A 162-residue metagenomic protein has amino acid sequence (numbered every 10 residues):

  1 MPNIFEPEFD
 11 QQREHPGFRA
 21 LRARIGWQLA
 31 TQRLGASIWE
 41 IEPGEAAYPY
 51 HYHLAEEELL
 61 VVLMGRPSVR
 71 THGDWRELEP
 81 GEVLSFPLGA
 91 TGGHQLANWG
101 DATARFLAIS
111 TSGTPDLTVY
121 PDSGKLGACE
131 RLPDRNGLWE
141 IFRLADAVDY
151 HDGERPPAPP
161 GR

Functional and structural regions predicted by a protein language model:
M1-R33, V119-R162: A short, N-terminal "cap"/entry segment at the start of jelly-roll beta-barrel domains of the cupin/DSBH fold
A20-R22, S37-H53, T91: Conserved short histidine dyad/triad with adjacent acidic residue
I38-E42, Y52-T71, I109-G113: Short, conserved beta-strand element in jelly-roll/cupin
A47, E57, M64-R66, G73 (+2 more regions): A generic structural motif
H72-G89: Short acidic-glycine-tyrosine-enriched beta hairpin
L88-D116: Ligand-binding loop in jelly-roll beta-barrel domains
